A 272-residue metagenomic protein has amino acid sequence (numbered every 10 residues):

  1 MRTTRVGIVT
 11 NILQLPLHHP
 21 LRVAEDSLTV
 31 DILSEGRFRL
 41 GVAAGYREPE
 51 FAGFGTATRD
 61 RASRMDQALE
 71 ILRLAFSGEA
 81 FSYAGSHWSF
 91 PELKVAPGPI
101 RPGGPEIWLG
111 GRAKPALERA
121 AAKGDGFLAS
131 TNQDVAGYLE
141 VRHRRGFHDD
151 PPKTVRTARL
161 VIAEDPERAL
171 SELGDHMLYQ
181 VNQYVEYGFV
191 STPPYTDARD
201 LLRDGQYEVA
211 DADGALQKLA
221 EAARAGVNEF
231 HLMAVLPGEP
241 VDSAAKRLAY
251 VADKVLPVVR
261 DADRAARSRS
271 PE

Functional and structural regions predicted by a protein language model:
M1-E272: Active-site-adjacent structural elements that line small-molecule/cofactor binding pockets in enzymes
